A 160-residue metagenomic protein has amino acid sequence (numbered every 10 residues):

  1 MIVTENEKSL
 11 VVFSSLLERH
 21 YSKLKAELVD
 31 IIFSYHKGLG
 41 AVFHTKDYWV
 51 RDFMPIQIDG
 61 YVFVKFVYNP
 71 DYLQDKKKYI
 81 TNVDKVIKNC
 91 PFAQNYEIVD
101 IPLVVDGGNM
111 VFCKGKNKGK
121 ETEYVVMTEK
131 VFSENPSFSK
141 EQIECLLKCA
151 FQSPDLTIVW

Functional and structural regions predicted by a protein language model:
M1-W160: The feature marks the mature, well-folded catalytic cores of soluble enzymes
